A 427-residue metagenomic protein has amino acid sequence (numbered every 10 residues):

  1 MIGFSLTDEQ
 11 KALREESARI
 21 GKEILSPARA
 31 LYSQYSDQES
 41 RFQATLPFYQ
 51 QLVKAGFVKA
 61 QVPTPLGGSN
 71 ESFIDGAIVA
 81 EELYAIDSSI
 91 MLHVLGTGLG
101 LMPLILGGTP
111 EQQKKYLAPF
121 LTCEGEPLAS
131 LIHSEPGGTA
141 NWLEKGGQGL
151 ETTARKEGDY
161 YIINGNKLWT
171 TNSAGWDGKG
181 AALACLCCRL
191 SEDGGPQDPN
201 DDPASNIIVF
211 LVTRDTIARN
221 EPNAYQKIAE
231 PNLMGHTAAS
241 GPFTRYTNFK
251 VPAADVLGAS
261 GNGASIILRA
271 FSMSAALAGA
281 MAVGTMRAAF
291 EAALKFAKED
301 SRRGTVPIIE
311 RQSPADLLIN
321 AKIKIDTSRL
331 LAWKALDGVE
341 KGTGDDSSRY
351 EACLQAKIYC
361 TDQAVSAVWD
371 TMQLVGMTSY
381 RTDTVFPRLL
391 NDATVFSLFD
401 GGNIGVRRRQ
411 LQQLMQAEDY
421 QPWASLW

Functional and structural regions predicted by a protein language model:
M1-L92, K115, P119, E418-W427: Amphipathic, small/basic residue-rich leader segments at the start of a protein or domain
I2, V79, V375-W427: Glycine-rich phosphate/cofactor-binding loops in nucleotide/flavin-utilizing enzymes
G3-L6, A224-D326: Glycine-rich beta->alpha junctions and the first turn(s) of the following alpha-helix
S26-E39, K298, R302, V306 (+2 more regions): C-terminal helix-coil-helix/basic helical segment that borders enzyme active sites and/or dimer interfaces and provides
M91-E111, G138-W142: N-terminal glycine-rich flavin-associated loop
E124-G137, C187: A short, Trp-centered hydrophobic/proline-enriched beta-strand micro-motif
N166-A224: A short core secondary-structure module
L168-G175, M273-A278, M377, V395-G402: Glycine-rich phosphate/pyrophosphate-binding beta-alpha loops
